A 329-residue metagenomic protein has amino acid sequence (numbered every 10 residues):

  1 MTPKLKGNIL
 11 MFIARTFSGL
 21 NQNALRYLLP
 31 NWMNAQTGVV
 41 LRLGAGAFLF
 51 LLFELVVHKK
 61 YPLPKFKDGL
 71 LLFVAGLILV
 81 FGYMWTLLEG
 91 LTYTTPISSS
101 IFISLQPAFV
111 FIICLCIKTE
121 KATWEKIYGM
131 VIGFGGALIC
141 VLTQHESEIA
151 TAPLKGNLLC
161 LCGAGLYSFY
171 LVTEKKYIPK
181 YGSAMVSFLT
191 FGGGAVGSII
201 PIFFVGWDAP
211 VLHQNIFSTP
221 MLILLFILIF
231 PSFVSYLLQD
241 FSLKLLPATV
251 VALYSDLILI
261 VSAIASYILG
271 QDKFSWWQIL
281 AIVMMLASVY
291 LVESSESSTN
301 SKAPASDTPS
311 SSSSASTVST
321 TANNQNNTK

Functional and structural regions predicted by a protein language model:
M1-L41, A150-K176, S198-I200, A263-A265 (+1 more regions): Glycine-/small-residue-enriched transmembrane alpha-helix faces in small-molecule transporters and effluxers
L5-L10, Q36-F53, V74, Y128-G135 (+4 more regions): Hydrophobic alpha-helical transmembrane segments of multi-pass integral membrane proteins, especially transporters
T16-M33, A45, M84-T94, F102 (+3 more regions): Juxtamembrane C-cap of transmembrane helices in multi-pass membrane transport proteins
G19, L77-F81, W85, P107-I112 (+6 more regions): Hydrophobic/small/kink-forming positions within alpha-helical transmembrane segments of polytopic membrane proteins
Q22, L51-S98, F102-I103, I139 (+1 more regions): Specific transmembrane alpha-helical segments of multi-pass solute transporters/efflux pumps, especially DMT/EamA
L28, G38, R42, G90 (+7 more regions): Hydrophobic/aromatic residues within transmembrane alpha-helices of multi-pass small-molecule transporters
L49, E54, Q106-V131, I260-L280: C-terminal transmembrane-helix exit sites in multi-pass transporters
F50, A122-Q144, D256, W277-E296: Hydrophobic transmembrane alpha-helices of multi-pass small-molecule transport proteins
